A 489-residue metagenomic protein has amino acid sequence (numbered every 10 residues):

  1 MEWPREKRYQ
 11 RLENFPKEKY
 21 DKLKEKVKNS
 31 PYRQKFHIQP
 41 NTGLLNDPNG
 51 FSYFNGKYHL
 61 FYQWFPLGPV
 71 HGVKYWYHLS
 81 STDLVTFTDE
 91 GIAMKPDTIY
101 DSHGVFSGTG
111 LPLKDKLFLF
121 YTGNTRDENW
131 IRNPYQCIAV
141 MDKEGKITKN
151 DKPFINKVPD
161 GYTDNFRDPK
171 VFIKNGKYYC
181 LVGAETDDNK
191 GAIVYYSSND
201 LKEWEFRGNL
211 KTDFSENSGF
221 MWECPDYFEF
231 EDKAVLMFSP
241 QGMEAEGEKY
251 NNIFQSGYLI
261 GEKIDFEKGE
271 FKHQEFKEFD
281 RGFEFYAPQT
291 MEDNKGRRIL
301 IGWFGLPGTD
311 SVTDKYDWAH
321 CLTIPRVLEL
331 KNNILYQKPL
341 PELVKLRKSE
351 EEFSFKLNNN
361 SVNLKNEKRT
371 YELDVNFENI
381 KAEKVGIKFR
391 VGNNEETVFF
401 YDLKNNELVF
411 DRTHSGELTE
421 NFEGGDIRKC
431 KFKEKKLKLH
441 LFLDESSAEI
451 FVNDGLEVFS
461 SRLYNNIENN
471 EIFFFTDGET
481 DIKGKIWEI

Functional and structural regions predicted by a protein language model:
M1-D168, I173-S218, E231-R281, F304-E352 (+3 more regions): Beta-rich carbohydrate-recognition and catalytic domains
E2-W3, K19-K24, G257-I489: Beta-rich accessory regions
